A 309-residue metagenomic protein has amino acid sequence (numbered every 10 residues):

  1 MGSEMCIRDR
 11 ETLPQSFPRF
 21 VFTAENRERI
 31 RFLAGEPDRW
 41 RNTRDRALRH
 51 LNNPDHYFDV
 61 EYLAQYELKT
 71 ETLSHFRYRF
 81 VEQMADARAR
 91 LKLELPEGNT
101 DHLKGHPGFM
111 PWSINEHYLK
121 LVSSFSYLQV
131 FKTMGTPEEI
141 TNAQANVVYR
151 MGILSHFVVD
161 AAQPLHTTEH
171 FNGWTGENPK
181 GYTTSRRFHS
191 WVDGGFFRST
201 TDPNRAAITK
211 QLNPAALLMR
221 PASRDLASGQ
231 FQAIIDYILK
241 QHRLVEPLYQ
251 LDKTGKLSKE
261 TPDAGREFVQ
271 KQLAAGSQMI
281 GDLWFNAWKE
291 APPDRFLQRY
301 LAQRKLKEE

Functional and structural regions predicted by a protein language model:
M1: Sequence/structural segment immediately N-terminal to covalent heme-attachment motifs in c-type and related
E4-Y149, I153, P164-A274, Q278-E309: N-terminal, motif-rich segments that launch catalysis or mediate targeting to/interaction with membranes, typified by
